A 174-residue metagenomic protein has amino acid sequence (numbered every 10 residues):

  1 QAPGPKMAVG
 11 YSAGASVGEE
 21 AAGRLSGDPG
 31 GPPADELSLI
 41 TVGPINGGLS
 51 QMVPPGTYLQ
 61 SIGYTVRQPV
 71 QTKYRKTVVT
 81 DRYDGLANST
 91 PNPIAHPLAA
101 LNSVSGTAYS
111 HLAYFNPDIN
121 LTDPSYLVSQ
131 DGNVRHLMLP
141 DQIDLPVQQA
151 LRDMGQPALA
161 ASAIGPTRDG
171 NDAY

Functional and structural regions predicted by a protein language model:
Q1-P3, R24-Y174: Surface cap/lid and interfacial helix-loop subdomains adjacent to catalytic sites that gate substrate access
Q1-Y11: Alpha/beta-hydrolase fold nucleophile elbow
V9-G23: Gly/Ala-rich beta-loop-alpha elbow adjacent to hydrolase catalytic centers
